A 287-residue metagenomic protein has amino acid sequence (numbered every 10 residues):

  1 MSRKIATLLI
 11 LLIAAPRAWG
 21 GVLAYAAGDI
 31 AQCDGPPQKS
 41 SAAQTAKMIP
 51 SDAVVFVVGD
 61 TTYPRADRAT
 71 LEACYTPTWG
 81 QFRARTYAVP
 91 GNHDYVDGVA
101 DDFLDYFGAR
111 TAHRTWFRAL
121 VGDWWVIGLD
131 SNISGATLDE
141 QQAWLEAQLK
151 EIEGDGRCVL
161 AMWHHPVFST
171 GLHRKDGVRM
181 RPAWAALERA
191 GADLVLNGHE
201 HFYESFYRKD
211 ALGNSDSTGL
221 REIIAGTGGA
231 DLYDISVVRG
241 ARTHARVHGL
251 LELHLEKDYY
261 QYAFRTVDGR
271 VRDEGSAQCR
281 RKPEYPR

Functional and structural regions predicted by a protein language model:
M1-A6: Bacterial N-terminal signal peptides that target proteins for export
I10-A18: Hydrophobic h-region of N-terminal signal peptides that target proteins for export in Gram-negative bacteria
R17-A73, D139-E140, S169-T170: N-terminal active-site segment of His-dependent metallophosphoesterases
A24-A26, V55-V57, A88-V89, A161 (+1 more regions): Residue-level marker for buried hydrophobic side chains located in beta-strands that build the well-ordered beta-sheet
D29, G59-D60, G91-N92, L129 (+2 more regions): Active-site glycine-centered loops adjacent to acidic/histidine catalytic or metal-binding residues that shape
P37, G108, T137-Q141, G269-Q278: A short, polar/proline- and glycine-enriched secondary-structure boundary/capping micro-motif
Y63-V159, H173-L194, F202-E256: Extended active-site neighborhood of metal-dependent phosphoesterases/phosphodiesterases
D234, G240-R287: A short C-terminal boundary segment appended to hydrolase-like catalytic domains
